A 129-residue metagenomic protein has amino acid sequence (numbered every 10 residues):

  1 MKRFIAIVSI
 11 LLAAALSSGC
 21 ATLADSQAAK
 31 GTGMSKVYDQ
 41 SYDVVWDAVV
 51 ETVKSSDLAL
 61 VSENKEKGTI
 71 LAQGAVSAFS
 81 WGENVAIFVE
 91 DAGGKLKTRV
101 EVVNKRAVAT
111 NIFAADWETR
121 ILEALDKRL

Functional and structural regions predicted by a protein language model:
M1-V8: Bacterial N-terminal signal peptides that target proteins for export
L11-L12: Repetitive helical segments and hydrophobic/amphipathic motifs
A15-G19: C-terminal motif of bacterial Sec signal peptides marking the signal peptidase cleavage site
A21-L129: Ser/Thr-rich, low-complexity intrinsically disordered terminal regions
